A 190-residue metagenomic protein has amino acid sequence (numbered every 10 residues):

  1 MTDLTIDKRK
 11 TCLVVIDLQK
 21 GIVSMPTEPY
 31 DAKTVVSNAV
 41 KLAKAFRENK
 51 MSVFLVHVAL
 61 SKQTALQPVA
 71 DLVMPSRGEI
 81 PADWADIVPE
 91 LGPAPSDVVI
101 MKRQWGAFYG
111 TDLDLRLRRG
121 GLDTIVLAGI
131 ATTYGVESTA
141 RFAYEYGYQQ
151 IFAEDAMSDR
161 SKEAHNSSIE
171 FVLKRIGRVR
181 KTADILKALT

Functional and structural regions predicted by a protein language model:
M1-A94, V98, L189-T190: Active-site acidic carboxylates
E48-M51, G121, G147: Glycine-centered short loops/turns at secondary-structure junctions
V88-I130: Internal catalytic-core helix/loop-beta-alpha segment that presents or stabilizes conserved functional determinants
V126-G129, Q149-K162: A short glycine-rich beta-strand->turn/loop micro-motif centered on a GG-aromatic cluster
V136-Y146: Short Gly/Thr/Asp-enriched flexible loops that form oxyanion-binding sites at enzyme active sites
S161-K174: Active-site-proximal loop->helix
I176-T190: A charged, well-structured terminal subsegment
